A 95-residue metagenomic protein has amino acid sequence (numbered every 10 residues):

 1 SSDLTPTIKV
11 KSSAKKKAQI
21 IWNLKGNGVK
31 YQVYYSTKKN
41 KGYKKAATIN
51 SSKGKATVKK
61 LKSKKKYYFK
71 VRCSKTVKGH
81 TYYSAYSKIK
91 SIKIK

Functional and structural regions predicted by a protein language model:
S2-N27, S63, H80-K95: Pro/Thr/Ser/Gly-rich low-complexity, intrinsically disordered linker/stalk tracts
W22, K45-A46, K66: Residue-level detection of beta-strand scaffold positions
N27-A47: Extracellular low-complexity, O-glycosylation-prone stalks/linkers
N40-G42, K78-Y82: Short, solvent-exposed loop/turn segments that connect beta-strands within catalytic domains and beta-strand-rich
S52-T57: Short S/T/G- and acidic-enriched coil/turn segments that sit immediately N-terminal to beta-strands in beta-sandwich
V58-H80: Beta-strand-rich modules
